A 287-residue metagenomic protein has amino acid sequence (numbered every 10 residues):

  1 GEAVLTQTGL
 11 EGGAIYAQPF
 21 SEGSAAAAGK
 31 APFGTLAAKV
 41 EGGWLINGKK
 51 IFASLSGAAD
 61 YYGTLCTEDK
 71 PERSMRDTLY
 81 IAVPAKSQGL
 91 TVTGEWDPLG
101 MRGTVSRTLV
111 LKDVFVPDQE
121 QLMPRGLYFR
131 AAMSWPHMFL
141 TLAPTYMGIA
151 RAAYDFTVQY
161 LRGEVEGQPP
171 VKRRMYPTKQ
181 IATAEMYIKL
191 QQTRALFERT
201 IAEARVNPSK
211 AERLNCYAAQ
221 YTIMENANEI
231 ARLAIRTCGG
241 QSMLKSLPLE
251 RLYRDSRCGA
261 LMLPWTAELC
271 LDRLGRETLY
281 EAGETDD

Functional and structural regions predicted by a protein language model:
G1-S54: Glycine-rich flavin
F20-E22, K39, K50, L65-E68 (+6 more regions): Short, structured patches in soluble enzyme cores that scaffold and shape functional sites
K49-T91: A short core secondary-structure module
I51-S56, W135-L142, G259-M262: Glycine-rich phosphate/pyrophosphate-binding beta-alpha loops
W96-L190: Glycine-rich beta->alpha junctions and the first turn(s) of the following alpha-helix
G148, A184, I188-Q191, Y217 (+2 more regions): Generic structural signal for well-ordered, non-transmembrane alpha-helical segments in soluble/cytosolic regions
Q191-T222, I235-M243: C-terminal helix-coil-helix/basic helical segment that borders enzyme active sites and/or dimer interfaces and provides
G240-D287: Glycine-rich phosphate/cofactor-binding loops in nucleotide/flavin-utilizing enzymes
